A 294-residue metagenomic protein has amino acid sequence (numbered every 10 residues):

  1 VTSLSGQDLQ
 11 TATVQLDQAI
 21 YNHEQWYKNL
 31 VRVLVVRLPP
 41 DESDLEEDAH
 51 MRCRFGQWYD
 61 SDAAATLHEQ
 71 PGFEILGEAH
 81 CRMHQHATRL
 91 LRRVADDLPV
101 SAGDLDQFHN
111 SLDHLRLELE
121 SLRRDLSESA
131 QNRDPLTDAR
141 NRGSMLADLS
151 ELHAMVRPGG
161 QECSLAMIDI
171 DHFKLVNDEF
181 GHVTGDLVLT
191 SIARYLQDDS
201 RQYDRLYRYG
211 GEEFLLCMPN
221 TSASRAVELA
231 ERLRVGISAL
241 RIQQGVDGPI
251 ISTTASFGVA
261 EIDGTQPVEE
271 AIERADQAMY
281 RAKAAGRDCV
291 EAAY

Functional and structural regions predicted by a protein language model:
T2-D96: Non-catalytic regulatory/interaction regions at protein termini and inter-domain linkers
A12, E69, S101, F108 (+5 more regions): The cytosolic transmitter module of two-component sensor histidine kinases
E78-L136, R140-A154, D204-R205, C217: Signal-transducing coiled-coil linker helices
R142-S164, K174-D198, Y207-G211, L215-L216 (+3 more regions): Conserved long alpha-helical elements within nucleotide-processing catalytic cores of c-di-GMP signaling and class III
S191-E270, R274, A292: GGDEF/GGEEF active-site signature
R274-Y294: Catalytic/regulatory signature loops of cyclic-dinucleotide turnover enzymes and related class III nucleotidyl cyclases
